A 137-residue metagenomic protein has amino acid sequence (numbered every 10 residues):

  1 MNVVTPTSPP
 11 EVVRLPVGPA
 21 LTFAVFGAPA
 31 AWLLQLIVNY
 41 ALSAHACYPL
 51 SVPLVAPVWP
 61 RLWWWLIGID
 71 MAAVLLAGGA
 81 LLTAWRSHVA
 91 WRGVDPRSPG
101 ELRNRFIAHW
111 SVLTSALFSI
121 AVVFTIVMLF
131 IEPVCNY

Functional and structural regions predicted by a protein language model:
M1-P19: Short, Lys/Arg-rich, polar N-terminal cytosolic tail immediately upstream of the first transmembrane signal-anchor
L15-A30, R105-V112: Alpha-helical transmembrane segments and their helix-start/interface "positive-inside/aromatic belt" motifs in integral
P29-I37, M71-L81, L113-I126: Hydrophobic alpha-helical transmembrane segments of multipass integral membrane proteins
I37-V52, I131: Membrane-helix interface motif
V58-A90: Short alpha-helical packing/oligomerization segments
R61-I69, L102-S119: Individual transmembrane alpha-helices with interfacial aromatic-anchor signatures
W85-W110: Cytoplasmic juxtamembrane regions at transmembrane-helix boundaries
V122-Y137: Juxtamembrane boundary at the C-terminal end of a transmembrane helix
